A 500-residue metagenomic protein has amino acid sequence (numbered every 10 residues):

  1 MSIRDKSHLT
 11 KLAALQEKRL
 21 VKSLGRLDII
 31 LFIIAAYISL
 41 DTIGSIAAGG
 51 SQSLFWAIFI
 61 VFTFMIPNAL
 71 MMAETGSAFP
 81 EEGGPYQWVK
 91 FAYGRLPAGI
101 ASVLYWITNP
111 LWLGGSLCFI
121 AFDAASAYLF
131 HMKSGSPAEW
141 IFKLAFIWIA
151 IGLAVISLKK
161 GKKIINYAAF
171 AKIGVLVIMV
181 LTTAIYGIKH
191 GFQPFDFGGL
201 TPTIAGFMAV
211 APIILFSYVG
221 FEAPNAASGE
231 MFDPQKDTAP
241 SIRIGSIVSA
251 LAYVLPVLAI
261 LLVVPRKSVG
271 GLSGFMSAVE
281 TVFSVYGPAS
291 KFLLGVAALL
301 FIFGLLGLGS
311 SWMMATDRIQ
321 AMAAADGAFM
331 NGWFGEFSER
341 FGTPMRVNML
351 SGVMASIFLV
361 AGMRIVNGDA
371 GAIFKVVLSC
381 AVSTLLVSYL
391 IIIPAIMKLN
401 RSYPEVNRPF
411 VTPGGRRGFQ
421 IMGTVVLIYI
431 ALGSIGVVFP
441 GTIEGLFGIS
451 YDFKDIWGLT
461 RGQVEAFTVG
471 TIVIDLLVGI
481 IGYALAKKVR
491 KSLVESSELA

Functional and structural regions predicted by a protein language model:
M1-M72, E82, G198, G479 (+1 more regions): Membrane-interface "cap" regions at the ends of multi-pass membrane proteins
L20, F55, H131-A138, N166-G295 (+1 more regions): Helix-loop-helix junctions that connect adjacent transmembrane segments in multi-pass membrane transporters
A47-F55, A127-E139, L158-A169, V296 (+3 more regions): Transmembrane helix-loop boundary segments of multi-pass membrane transporters
A47-G49, I66-I147, G152-V155, I302-I319 (+2 more regions): Hydrophobic transmembrane alpha-helices that form the core helical bundles of multi-pass secondary transporters
Q87-W88, G94, S126-H131, S241-G309 (+1 more regions): TM-loop-TM module centered on a large, flexible mid-protein loop between adjacent transmembrane helices in multi-pass
L104-A121, Y218, A223-M231, P288-N331 (+3 more regions): Membrane-helix boundary/coupling elements in multi-pass transport proteins
A124, A138-K189, T201-P202, I242-S246 (+2 more regions): Membrane-interface loop-to-helix entry segments
G332-G342, L386-G445, D455-V469: C-terminal membrane-solvent junction of multi-pass transporters and transport-like membrane proteins
